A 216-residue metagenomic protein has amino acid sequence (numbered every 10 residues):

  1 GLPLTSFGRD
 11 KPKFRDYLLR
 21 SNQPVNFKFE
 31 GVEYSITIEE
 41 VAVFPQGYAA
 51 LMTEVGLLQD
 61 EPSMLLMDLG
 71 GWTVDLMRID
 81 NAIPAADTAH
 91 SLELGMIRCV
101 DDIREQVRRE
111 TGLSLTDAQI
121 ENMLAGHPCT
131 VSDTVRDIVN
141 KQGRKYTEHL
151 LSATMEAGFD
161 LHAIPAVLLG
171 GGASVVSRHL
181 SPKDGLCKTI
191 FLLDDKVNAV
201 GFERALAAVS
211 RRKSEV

Functional and structural regions predicted by a protein language model:
G1-M64, I83-R98, A118-V216: Nucleotide/phosphate-binding catalytic cleft detector across ATP-hydrolyzing and phosphate-transferring enzymes
M67-G71: Active-site-proximal alpha-helical scaffolds that flank and shape metal-associated catalytic sites
V74-R78: Short beta-strand scaffold segments in enzyme catalytic cores
I103: P-loop NTP-binding/switch modules centered on Walker-like glycine-rich loops
V107-E110: Acidic, metal/cofactor-coordinating or nucleic-acid-engaging core segments within structured domains
